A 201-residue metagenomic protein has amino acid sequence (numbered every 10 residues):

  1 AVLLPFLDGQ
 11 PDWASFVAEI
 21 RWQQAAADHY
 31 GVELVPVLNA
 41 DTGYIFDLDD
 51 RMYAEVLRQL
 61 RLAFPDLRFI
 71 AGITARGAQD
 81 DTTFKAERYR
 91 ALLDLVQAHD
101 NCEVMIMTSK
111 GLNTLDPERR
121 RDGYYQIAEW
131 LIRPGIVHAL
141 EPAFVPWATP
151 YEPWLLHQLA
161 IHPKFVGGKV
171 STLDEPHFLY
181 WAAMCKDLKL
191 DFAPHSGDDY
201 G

Functional and structural regions predicted by a protein language model:
A1-P150: Active-site beta->alpha loop and helix N-cap motifs at the rims of alpha/beta catalytic domains
W130-V137, E141-G201: Catalytic alpha/beta core domains of metabolic enzymes, predominantly
